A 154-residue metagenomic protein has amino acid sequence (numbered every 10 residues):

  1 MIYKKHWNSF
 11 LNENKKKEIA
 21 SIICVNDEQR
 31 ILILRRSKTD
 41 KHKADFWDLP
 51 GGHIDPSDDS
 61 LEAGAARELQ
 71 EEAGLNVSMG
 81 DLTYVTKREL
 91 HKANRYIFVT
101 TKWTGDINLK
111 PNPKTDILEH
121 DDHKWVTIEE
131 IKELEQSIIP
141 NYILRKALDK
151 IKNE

Functional and structural regions predicted by a protein language model:
M1-K16, D27-E28, E154: Charge-dense, intrinsically disordered terminal/linker segments
N12-L32, H53-D55, V85: Conserved N-terminal beta-strand and adjoining loop/helix that marks the start of the Nudix/MutT-like hydrolase domain
N14, I23, T39, F46 (+2 more regions): Short secondary-structure boundary/capping segments
K15-K17, N26, K41-H42, K92-A93 (+1 more regions): A generic fold-level signal
V25-I31, T39-D40, H91, T101-D106: Short, charged/polar surface micro-motifs in flexible loops or helix N-caps
R30-R67: Conserved Nudix-box catalytic region and its N-terminal flanking loop in Nudix hydrolases and closely related
H53-M79, V85-I139: Unchanged
P140-E154: Charged phosphate-binding loop/patch that engages nucleotide di/tri-phosphates or the phosphate backbone of nucleic
